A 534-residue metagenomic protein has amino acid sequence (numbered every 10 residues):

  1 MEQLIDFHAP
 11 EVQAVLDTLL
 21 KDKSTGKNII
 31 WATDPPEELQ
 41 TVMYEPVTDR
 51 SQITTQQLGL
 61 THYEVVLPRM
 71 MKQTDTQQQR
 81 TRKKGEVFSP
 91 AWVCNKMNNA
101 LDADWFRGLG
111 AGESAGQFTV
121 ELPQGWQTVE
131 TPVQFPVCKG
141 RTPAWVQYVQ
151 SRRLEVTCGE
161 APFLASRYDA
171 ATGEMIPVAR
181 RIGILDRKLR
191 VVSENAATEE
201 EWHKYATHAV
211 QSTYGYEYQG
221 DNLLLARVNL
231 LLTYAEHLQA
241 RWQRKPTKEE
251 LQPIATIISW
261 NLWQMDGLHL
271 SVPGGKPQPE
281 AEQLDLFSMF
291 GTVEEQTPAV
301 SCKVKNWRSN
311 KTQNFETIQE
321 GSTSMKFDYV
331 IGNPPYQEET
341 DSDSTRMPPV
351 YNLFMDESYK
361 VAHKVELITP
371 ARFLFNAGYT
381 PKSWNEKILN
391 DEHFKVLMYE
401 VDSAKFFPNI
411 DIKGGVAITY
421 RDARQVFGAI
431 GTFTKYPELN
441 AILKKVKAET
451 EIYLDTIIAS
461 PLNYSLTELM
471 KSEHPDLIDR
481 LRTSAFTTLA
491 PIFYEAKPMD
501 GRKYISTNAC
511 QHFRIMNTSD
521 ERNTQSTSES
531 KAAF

Functional and structural regions predicted by a protein language model:
E2-V396, D402, F406, R424-G428: SAM-dependent methyltransferase catalytic region
G321, M325, S403-F534: C-terminal substrate-recognition regions of SAM-dependent nucleic acid methyltransferases
